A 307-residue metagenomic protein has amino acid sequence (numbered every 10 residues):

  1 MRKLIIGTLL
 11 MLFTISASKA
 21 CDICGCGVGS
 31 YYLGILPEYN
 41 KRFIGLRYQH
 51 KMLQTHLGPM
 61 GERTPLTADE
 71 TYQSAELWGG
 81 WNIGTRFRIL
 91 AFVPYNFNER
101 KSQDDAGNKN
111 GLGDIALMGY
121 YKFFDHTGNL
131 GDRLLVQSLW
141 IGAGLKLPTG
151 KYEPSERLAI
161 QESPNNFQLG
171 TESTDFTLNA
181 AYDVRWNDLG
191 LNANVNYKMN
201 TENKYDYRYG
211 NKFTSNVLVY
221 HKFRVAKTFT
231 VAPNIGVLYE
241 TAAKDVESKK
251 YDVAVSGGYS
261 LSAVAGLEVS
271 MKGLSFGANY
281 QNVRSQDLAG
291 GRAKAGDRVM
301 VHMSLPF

Functional and structural regions predicted by a protein language model:
S18-T55, T127-S138: Outer-membrane beta-barrel biogenesis signature
S30-L33, I83-T85, Y120-V136, W186-D188 (+5 more regions): Outer-membrane beta-barrel proteins
G34-I35, L46-Y48, L77-W81, L117-Y121 (+7 more regions): Residues on the lipid-exposed face of transmembrane beta-strands in outer-membrane beta-barrel proteins
E38-N40, T71-A75, K109-L117, Q137 (+5 more regions): Residues that define the transmembrane beta-barrel architecture of outer-membrane proteins
R42, Q54-T55, R86-I89, H126-N129 (+3 more regions): Repeated loop/turn-to-beta-strand initiation elements of outer-membrane beta-barrel proteins
I44-H50, A91-Y95, I141-L147, A193-Y197 (+3 more regions): Transmembrane beta-barrel strands of outer-membrane/channel proteins
T55-P59, R63-P65, Y207-F307: Outer membrane beta-barrel transmembrane domains
K101-Y197, T201, D206-R208: Outer-membrane pore/translocation modules
